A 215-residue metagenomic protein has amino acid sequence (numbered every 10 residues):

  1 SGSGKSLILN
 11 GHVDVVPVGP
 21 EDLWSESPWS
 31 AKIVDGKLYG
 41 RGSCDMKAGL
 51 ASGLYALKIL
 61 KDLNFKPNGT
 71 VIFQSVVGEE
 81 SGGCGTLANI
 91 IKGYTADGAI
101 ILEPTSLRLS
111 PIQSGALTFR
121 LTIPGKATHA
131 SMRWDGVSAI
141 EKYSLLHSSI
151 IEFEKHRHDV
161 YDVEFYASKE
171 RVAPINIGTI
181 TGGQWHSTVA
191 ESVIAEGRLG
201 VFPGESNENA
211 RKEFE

Functional and structural regions predicted by a protein language model:
S1, I112-S114, T188-E191: Short glycine/proline-enriched turns and hinge-like loops at secondary-structure junctions
S1-R41, D62-P67: Acidic/His- and Gly-rich active-site-bordering loop/insert found across diverse amide/peptide-bond hydrolases
S6, P28, T70, P174 (+1 more regions): A residue-level signal for beta-strand positions that form part of recognition/binding surfaces within mature
D14, L23, E80, T105 (+2 more regions): Catalytic metal-binding/acid-base residues of hydrolase active sites
D14-V18, G78-E80, K126, F202-G204: Short coil/turn motifs at secondary-structure junctions
L38, S43-E152: Fold-level recognition of mixed alpha/beta catalytic cores in primary-metabolism enzymes, strongest
T118-E215: Metal-dependent amide/peptide-bond hydrolase catalytic core, centered on the "pita-bread" metallohydrolase fold
